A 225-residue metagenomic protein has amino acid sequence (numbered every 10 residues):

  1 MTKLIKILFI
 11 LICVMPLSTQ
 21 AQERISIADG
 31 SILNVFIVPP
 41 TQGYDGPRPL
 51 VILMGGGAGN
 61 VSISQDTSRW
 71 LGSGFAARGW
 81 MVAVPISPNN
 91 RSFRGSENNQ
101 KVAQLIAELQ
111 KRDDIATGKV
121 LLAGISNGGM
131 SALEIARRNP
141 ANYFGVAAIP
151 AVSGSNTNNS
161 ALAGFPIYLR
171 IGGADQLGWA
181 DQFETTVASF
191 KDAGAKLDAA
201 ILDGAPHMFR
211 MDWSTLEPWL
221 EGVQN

Functional and structural regions predicted by a protein language model:
I7-P16: Bacterial N-terminal signal peptides
T19-Y44: N-terminal cap/lid segment of alpha/beta-hydrolase-fold proteins
G43-R48, L53-S92, L177: Short substrate-entry loop that stabilizes the transition state in hydrolases
F93-D114: Alpha/beta-hydrolase active-site loop
Q110-R112, G118-G164: Primarily recognizes the serine-hydrolase "nucleophile elbow" in alpha/beta-hydrolase and SGNH/GDSL folds
Y168-Q176: Conserved strand-to-loop "acid loop" that flanks and positions the catalytic carboxylate
R170, D181-V187, K191-N225: C-terminal catalytic histidine-bearing segment of alpha/beta-hydrolase fold enzymes
